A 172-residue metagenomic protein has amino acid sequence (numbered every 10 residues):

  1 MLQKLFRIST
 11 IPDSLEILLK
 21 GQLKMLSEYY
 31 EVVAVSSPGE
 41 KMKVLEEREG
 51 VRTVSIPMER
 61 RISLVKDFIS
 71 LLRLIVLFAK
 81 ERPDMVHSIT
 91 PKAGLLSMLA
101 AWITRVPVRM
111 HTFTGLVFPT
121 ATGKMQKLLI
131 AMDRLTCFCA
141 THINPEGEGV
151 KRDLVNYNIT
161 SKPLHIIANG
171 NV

Functional and structural regions predicted by a protein language model:
M1-S37, E49-V51: N-terminal subdomain of nucleotide-sugar transferases
Q3-S9, A101-L116, N144: Active-site proximal beta-strand in glycosyltransferases
I8-I11, L18, V35-S37, I89 (+3 more regions): Replace "coordinates the UDP/GDP/TDP-sugar" with "coordinates nucleotide-activated sugar donors
S14-L19, V65-L72, P107-V108, V117-C139: Nucleotide-sugar donor phosphate/pyrophosphate-binding loop at the beta->alpha transition of glycosyltransferases
E28-K66, S161-A168: Conserved nucleotide-sugar phosphate-binding/catalytic loop shared by glycosyltransferases and other
E40-V44, C139-V172: A short, active-site helix/loop in glycosyltransferases that binds the activated sugar's phosphate group
L77-D84: Glycine-rich phosphate-binding loop signature in dinucleotide/nucleotide-binding domains
S88-G94: Short His-centered aromatic/hydrophobic patch
